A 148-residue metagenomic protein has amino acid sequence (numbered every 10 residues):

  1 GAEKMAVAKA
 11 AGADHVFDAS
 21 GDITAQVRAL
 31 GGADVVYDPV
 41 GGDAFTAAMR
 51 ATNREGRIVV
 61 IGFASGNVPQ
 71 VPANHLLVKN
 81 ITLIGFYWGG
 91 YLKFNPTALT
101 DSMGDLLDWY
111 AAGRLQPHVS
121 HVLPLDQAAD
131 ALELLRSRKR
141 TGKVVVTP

Functional and structural regions predicted by a protein language model:
G1-A44, A98-D101: Adenosine-nucleotide cofactor-binding segment
Q26-L30, A51, W109, A131-L134: CheY-like receiver
G31, N53, K139-R140: Short conserved AdoMet
D34, E55, A128: Conserved G/P- and acidic residue-centered "switch" motifs that form tight phosphate/ATP-binding loops in soluble
D43-R114, P148: Glycine-rich phosphate-binding loop and adjacent beta-alpha segment of Rossmann(oid) nucleotide-cofactor-binding
P96-P148: C-terminal hydrophobic helical "lid"/dimerization subdomain of Rossmann-like NAD(P)H-dependent oxidoreductases
